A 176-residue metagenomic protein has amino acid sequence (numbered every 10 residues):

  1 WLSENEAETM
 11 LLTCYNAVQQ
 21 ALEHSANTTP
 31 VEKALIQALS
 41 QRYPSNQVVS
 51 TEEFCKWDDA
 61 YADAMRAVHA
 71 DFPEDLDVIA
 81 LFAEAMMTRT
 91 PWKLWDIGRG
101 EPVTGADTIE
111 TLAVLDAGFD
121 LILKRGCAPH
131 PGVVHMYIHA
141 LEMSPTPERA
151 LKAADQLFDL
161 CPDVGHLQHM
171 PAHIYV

Functional and structural regions predicted by a protein language model:
W1-E74, L81-A128, V134-E148, K152-Q156 (+2 more regions): Short coil/linker segments at helix-helix boundaries
